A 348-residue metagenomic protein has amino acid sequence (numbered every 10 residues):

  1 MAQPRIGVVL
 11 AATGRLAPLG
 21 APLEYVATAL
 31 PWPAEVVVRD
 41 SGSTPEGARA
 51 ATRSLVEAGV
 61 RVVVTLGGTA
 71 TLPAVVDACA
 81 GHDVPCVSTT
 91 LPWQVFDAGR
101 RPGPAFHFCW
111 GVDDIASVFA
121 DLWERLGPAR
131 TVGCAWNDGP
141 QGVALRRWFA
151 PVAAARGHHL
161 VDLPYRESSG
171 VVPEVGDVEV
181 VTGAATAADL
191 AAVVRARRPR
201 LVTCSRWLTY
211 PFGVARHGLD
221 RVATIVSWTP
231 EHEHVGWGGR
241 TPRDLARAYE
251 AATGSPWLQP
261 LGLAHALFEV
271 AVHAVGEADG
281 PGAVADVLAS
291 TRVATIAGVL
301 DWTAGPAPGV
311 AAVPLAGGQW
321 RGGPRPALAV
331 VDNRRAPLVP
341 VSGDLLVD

Functional and structural regions predicted by a protein language model:
R5, P18-Y25, P33-A98, A187-A188: Beta-alpha junction/loop-to-helix N-cap segments that form part of ligand/metal-binding clefts
G14-Y25, P140-A144: Glycine- and acidic-residue-enriched helix-capping/strand-helix junction motifs
A29-W32, E269-E277: Short glycine/serine- and small hydrophobic-enriched flexible loop segments
W32-G42, G103-P104, A150-S168: Short beta-strand elements in bilobed, periplasmic/extracellular small-molecule ligand-binding domains
R61-H158, R200-V222: Extracytoplasmic ligand/sensor domains, especially the bilobed periplasmic-binding protein
S169-V175: Short amphipathic alpha-helix with an adjacent loop that forms part of the alpha/beta core around
R195-H265, D344-L346: Extracellular/periplasmic periplasmic-binding protein-like sensory domains
A251-L261, V272-L328: Segments of small-molecule ligand-sensing domains
